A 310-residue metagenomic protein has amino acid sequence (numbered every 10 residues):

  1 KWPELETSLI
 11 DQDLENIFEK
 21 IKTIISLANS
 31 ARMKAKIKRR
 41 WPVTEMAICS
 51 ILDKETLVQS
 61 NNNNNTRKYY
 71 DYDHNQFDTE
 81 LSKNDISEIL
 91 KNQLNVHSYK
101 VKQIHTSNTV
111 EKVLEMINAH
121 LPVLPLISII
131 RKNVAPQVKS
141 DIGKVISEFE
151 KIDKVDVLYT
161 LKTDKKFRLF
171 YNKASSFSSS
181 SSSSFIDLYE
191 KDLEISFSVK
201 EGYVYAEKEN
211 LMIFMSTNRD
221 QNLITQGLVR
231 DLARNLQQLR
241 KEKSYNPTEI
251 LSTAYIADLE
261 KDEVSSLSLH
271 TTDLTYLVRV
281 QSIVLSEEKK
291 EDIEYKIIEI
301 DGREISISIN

Functional and structural regions predicted by a protein language model:
K1-N310: Feature 926 captures the class I aminoacyl-tRNA synthetase adenylation module centered on the KMSKS loop
